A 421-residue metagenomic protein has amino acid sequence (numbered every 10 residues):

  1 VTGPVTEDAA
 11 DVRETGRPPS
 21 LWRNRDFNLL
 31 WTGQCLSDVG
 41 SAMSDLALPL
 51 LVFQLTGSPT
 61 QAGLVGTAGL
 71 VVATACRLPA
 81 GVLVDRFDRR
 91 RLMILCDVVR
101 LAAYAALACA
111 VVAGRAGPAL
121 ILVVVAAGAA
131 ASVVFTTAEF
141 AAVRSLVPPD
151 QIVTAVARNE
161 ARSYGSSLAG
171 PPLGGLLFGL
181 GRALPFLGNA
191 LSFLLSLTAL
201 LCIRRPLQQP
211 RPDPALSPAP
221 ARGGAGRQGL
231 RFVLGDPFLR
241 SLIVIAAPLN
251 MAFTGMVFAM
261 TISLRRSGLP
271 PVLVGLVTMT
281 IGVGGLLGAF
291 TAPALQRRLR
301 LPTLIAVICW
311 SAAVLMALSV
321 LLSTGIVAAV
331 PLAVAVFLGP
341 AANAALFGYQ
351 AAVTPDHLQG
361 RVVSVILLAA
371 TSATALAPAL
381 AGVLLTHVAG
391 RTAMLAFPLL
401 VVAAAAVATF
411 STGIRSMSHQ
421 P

Functional and structural regions predicted by a protein language model:
V5-T15, L201-R231, M417-P421: Flexible cytoplasmic inter-helical loops of multi-pass small-molecule transporters
V12-T74, R231-I281: Helix-loop boundary and gating motifs at the non-cytosolic
R23, Q54-L55, D85-R86, G114 (+6 more regions): Membrane-helix boundary and inter-helical linker elements of multi-pass secondary transporters
N28-D45, G69-V84, D88-A103, L120-L176 (+5 more regions): Substrate-agnostic recognition of the 12-TM MFS/MFS-like secondary transporter fold
L30, L46, Q61-G63, L92-M93 (+7 more regions): Alpha-helical transmembrane segments and their helix-entry boundary regions
A75, P79, R86, R90-L92 (+5 more regions): C-terminal transmembrane bundle of multi-pass solute transporters/carriers
C109-A116: Helix-interface capping motifs at the ends of transmembrane segments in multi-pass membrane proteins
P118-A129, T154-P210, G275, M279-T280 (+2 more regions): Hydrophobic alpha-helical transmembrane segments
